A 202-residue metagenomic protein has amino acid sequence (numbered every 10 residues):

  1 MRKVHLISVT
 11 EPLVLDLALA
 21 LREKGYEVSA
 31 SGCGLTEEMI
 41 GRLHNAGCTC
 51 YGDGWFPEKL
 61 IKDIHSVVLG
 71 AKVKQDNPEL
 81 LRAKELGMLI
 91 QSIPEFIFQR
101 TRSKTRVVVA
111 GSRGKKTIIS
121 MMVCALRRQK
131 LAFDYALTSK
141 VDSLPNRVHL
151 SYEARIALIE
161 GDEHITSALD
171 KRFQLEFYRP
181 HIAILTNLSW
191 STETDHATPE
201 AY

Functional and structural regions predicted by a protein language model:
M1-F96: N-terminal leader/targeting and accessory segments in enzymes
A20-K24, E58-K62, A71, Q75-Y202: Phosphate-binding loop of NTP-binding sites
